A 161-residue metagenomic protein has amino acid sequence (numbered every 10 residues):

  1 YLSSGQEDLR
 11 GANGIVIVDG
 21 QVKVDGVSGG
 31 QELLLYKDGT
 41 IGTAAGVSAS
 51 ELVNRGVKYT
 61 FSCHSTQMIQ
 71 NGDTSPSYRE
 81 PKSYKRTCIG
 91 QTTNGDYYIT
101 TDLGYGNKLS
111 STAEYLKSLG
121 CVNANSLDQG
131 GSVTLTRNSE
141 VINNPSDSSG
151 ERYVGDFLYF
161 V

Functional and structural regions predicted by a protein language model:
Y1-V161: Gly/Ser/Thr/Pro-rich low-complexity, intrinsically disordered segments
